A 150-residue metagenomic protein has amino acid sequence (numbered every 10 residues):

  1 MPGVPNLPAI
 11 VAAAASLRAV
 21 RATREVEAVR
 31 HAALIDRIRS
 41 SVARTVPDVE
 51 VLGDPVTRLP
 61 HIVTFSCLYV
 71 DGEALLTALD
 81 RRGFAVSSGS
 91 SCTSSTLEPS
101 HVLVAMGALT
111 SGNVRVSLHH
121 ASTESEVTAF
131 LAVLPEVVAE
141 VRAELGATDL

Functional and structural regions predicted by a protein language model:
M1-V20, E27-L34: PLP-dependent aminotransferase class I/II
P5, A19-V26, D71, A108 (+1 more regions): Alpha-helical structural elements of signaling/regulatory helical domains
N6-A9, L17, I38, C67-Y69 (+2 more regions): Glycine-rich beta-alpha junction loops
P8-R18, R39, A43, L76 (+4 more regions): Predominant activation on well-ordered alpha-helical scaffold segments within soluble catalytic domains
A19, T23, T57, L75-R81 (+3 more regions): Localized chelating/binding microdomains that coordinate divalent metal ions or stabilize phosphate-bearing
R21-V70, L75, R81: Conserved PLP-dependent catalytic core of the aminotransferase class-I/II
V63-S117: Conserved C-terminal alpha-helix-loop-beta "cap" of PLP-dependent enzymes that closes/shapes the active-site mouth
E98-L150: PLP-dependent enzyme catalytic core of the Aspartate aminotransferase-like
